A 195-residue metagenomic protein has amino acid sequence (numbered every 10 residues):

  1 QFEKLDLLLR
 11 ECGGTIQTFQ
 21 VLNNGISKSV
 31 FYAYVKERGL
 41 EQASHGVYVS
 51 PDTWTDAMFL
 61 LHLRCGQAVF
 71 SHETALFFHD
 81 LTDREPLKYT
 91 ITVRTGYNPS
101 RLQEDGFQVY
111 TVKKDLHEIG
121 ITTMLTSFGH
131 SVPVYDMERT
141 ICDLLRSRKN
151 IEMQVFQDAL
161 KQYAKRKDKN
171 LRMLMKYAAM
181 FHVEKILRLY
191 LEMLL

Functional and structural regions predicted by a protein language model:
Q1-E11: A detector for short, charged/polar N-terminal pre-domain segments
K4, G14-Q20, V30, A43 (+1 more regions): Nucleic-acid-binding surface
L8, V21-L22: Residue-level marker of alpha-helix boundaries and capping positions
E11-C12, E37: Structured helix-beta-strand junction loops
N23-K36: Short amphipathic alpha-helical interaction segments
